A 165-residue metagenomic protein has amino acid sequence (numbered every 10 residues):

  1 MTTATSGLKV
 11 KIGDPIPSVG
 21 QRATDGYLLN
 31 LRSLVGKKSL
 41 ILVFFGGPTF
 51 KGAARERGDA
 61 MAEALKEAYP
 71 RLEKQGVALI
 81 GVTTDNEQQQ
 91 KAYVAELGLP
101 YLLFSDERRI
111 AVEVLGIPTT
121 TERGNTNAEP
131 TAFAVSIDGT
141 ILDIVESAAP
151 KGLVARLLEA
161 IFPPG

Functional and structural regions predicted by a protein language model:
M1-G165: Chalcogenol-based redox active-site neighborhoods
